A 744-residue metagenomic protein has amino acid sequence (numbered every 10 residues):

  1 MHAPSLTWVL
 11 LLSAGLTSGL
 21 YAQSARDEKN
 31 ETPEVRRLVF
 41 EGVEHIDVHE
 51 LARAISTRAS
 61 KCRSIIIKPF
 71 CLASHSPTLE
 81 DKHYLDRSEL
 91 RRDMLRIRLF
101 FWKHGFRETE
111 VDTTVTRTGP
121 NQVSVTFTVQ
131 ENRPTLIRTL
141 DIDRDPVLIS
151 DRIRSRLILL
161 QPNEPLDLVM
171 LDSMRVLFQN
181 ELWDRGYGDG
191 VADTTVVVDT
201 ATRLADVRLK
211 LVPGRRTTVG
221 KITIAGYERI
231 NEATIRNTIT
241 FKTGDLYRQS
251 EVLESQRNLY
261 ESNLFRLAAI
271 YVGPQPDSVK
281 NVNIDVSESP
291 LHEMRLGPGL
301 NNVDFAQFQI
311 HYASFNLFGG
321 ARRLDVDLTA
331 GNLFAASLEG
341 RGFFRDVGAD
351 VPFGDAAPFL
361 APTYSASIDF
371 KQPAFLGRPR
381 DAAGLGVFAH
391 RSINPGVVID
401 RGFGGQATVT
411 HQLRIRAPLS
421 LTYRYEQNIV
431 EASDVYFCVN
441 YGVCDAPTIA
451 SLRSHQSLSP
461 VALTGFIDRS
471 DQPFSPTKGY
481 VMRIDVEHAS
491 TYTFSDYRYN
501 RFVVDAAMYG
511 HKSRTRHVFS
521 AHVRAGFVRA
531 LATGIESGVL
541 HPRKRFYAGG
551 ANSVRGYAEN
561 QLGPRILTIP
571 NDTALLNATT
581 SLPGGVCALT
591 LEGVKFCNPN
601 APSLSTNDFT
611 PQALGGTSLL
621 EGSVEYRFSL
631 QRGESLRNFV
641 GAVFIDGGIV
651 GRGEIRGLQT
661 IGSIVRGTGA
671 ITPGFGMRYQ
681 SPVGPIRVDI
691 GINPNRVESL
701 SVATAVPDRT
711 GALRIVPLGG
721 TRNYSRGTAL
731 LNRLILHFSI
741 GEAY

Functional and structural regions predicted by a protein language model:
M1-L6: Positively charged n-region of N-terminal signal peptides that target proteins for export
T7-T17: Bacterial N-terminal signal peptides
Y21-A306, H311, D325-G342, G354-Y364 (+6 more regions): Periplasmic polypeptide-binding modules associated with outer-membrane biogenesis and secretion
D86-S88, T116, D167-V169, V196-V198 (+10 more regions): Outer-membrane beta-barrel domain signature
V191, A225, L267-A269, N283 (+14 more regions): Residue-level detector of the transmembrane beta-barrel scaffold of outer-membrane proteins
E261, H292-R295, G299-F305, A313 (+7 more regions): C-terminal outer-membrane beta-barrel translocator/porin domains of Gram-negative envelope proteins and their
F265-R266, H292-M294, F305, L317-L324 (+6 more regions): Repeated loop/turn-to-beta-strand initiation elements of outer-membrane beta-barrel proteins
F353-H455: Transmembrane beta-barrel wall of Gram-negative outer-membrane proteins
